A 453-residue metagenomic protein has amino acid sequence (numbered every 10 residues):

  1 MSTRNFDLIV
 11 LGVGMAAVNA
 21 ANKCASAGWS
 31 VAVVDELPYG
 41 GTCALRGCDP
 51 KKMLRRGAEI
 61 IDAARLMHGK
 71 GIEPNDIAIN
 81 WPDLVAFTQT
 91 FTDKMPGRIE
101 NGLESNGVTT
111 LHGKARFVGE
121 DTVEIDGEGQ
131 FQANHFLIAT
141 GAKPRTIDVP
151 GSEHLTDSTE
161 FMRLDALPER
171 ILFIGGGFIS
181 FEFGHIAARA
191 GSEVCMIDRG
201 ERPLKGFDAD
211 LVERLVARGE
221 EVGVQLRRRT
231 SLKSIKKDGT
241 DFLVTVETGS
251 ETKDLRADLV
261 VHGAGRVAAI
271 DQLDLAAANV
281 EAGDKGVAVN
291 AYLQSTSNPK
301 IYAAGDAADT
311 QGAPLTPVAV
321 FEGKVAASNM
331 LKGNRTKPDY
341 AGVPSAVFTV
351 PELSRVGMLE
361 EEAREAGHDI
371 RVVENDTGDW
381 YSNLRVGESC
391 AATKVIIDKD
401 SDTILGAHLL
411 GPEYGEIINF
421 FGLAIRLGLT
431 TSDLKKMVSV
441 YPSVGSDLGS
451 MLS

Functional and structural regions predicted by a protein language model:
S2-R4, I9-L11, N19, S30-P38 (+13 more regions): Residues forming the flavin
T3-F6, M15, K23-L167, G200-L204 (+7 more regions): Glycine-rich flavin
I9-A16, A20-L37, T42, D49 (+3 more regions): Flexible, glycine-rich terminal cap/loop adjacent to redox cofactors in electron-transfer oxidoreductases
I9-L11, A115, F131-G141, F173-I174 (+4 more regions): Short hydrophobic core segments
A16-K23, T42-C43, L155, S180-F183 (+2 more regions): Short glycine/serine/threonine-rich phosphate/pyrophosphate-binding segments that cradle anionic phosphate groups
C48, I138-E193, I197, V222 (+2 more regions): Glycine-rich dinucleotide-binding loop and its adjacent helix/turn
N75, T109-H112, R116-I125, A190-A291 (+1 more regions): A Rossmann-like FAD-binding core segment of flavoenzymes
S152-P168, D254-K332: FAD-site-proximal beta/loop scaffold in flavoenzymes
